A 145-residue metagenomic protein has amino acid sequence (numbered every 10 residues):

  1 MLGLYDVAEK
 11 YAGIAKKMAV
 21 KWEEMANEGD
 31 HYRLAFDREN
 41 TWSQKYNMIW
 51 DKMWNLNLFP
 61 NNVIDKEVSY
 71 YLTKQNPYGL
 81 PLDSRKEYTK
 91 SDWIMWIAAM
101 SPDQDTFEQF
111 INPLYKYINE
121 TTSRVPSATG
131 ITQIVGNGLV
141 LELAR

Functional and structural regions predicted by a protein language model:
M1-K10: Inter-helical turn/loop segments and adjacent helix faces that build the functional surface of alpha-helical bundle
E9-N112, K116, E120-V125: Extended ligand-binding clefts on enzyme/binding-domain cores
Y115-R145: C-terminal catalytic domain of Rieske-type non-heme iron oxygenases
